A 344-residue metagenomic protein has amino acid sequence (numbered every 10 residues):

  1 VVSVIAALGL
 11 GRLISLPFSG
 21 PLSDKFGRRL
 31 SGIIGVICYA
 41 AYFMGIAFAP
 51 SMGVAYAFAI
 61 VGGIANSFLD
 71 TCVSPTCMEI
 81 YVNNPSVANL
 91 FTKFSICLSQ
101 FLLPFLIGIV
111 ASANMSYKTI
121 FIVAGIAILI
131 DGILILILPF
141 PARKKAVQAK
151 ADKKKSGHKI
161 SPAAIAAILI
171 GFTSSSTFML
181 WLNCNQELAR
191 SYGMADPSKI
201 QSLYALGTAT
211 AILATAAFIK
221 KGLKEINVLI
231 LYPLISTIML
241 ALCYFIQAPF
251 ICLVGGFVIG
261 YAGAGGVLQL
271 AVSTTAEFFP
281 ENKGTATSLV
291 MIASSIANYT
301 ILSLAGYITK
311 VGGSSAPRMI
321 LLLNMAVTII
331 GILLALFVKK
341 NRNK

Functional and structural regions predicted by a protein language model:
L13-P50: Conserved MFS/SLC helix-loop-helix module at the cytosolic interface between two early adjacent transmembrane helices
S15-G27, A211-K224, T309: Helix-to-loop junctions at the C-terminal end of transmembrane segments in multipass secondary transporters
F58-F94: Cytoplasmic helix-loop-helix junction between adjacent transmembrane helices in 12-TM secondary transporters
F68-Y81, G265-F279: Intracellular juxtamembrane helix-capping segments at the cytosolic ends of symmetry-related transmembrane helices
N83-N84, A88-P139: Helix-loop-helix hairpin linking two adjacent transmembrane segments in secondary transporters
G125-Q148, G331-K339: C-terminal membrane-cytosol helix-exit motif in multi-pass small-molecule transporters
I160-T210: Extracytoplasmic gate region of multi-pass secondary transporters
E225-L270: C-terminal transmembrane helical hairpin of 12-TM major facilitator-type secondary transporters
